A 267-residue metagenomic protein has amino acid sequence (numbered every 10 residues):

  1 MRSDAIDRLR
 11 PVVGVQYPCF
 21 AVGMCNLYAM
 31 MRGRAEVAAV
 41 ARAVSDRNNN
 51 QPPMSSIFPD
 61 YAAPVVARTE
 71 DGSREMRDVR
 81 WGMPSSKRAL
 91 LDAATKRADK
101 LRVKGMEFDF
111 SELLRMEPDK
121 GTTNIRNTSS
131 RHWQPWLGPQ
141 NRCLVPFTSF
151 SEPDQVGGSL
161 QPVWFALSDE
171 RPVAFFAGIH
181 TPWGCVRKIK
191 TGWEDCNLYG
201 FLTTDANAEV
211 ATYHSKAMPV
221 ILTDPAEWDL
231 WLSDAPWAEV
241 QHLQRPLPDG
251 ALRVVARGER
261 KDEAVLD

Functional and structural regions predicted by a protein language model:
M1-G23: N-terminal amphipathic/basic-hydrophobic helices that include classical n-h-c signal peptides and signal-anchor
Q16-L27, M31, E36-A39, T95-R97 (+5 more regions): C-terminal accessory segment of soluble enzyme catalytic cores
F20-R142, A177-G178, G192: Short, His- and charge-rich active-site/binding loops that engage polyanionic ligands
T69, M83-R88, S149-S151, L167-D169 (+3 more regions): Short, flexible loop/turn elements at secondary-structure junctions
V79-G82, G158-L167: Short Gly/aromatic-enriched secondary-structure transition segments
P153-S159, L230: Cytochrome P450 core scaffold surrounding the K-helix E-X-X-R motif and the conserved "meander" helix-loop region
L167-V186, K190-E194, Y199-T203: A motif-centric signal for short, conserved binding hotspots located in accessible loops or intrinsically disordered
